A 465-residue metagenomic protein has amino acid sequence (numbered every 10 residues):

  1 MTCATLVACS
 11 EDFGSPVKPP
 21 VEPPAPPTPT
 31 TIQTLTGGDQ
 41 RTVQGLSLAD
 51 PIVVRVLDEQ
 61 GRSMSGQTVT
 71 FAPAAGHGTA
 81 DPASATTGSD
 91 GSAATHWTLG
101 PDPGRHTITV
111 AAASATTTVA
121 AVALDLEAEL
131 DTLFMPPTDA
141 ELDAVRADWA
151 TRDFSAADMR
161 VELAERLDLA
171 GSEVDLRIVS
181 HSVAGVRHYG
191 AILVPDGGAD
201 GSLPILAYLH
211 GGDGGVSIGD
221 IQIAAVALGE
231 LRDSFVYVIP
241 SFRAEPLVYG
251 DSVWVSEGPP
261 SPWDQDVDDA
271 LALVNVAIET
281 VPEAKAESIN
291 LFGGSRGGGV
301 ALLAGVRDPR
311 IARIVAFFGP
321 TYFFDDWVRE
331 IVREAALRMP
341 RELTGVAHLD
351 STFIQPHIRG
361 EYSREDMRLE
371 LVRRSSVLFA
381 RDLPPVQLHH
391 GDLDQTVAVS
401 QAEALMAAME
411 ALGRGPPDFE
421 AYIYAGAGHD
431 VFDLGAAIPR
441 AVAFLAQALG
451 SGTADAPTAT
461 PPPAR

Functional and structural regions predicted by a protein language model:
C9-A128: The feature marks long extracellular or luminal low-complexity segments
D153-A199: N-terminal cap/lid segment of alpha/beta-hydrolase-fold proteins
G201-D213: Short beta-strand element of the alpha/beta-hydrolase
D213-T280: Cap/lid segment of the alpha/beta-hydrolase catalytic domain
I218, D325-F379: Mobile cap/lid helix-loop segments that gate and shape the active-site cleft of serine hydrolases
A272-A335: Primarily recognizes the serine-hydrolase "nucleophile elbow" in alpha/beta-hydrolase and SGNH/GDSL folds
D382-L383, L388-H390, D394: Short beta-strand/loop motif that positions the catalytic acidic residue of the alpha/beta-hydrolase fold
T396, E403-M406, A411-R465: C-terminal catalytic histidine-bearing segment of alpha/beta-hydrolase fold enzymes
